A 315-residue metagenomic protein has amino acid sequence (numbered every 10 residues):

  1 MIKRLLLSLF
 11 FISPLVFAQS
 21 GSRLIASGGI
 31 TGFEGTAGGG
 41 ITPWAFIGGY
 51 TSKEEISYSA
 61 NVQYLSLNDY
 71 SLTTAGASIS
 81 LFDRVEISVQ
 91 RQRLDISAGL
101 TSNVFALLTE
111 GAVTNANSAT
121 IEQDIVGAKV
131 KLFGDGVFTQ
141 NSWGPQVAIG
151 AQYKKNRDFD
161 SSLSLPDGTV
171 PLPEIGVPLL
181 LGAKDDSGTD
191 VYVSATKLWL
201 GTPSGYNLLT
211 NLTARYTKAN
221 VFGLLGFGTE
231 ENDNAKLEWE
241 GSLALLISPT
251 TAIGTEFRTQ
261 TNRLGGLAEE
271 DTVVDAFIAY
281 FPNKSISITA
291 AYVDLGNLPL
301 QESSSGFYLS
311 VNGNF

Functional and structural regions predicted by a protein language model:
M1-I30: Cleavable N-terminal export/targeting peptides
Q19-A183, S187, V191, T196-T202 (+4 more regions): Transmembrane beta-barrel domains of Gram-negative outer membranes and organellar outer membranes
Y70-S71, N141-W143, Y206-N207, A268-E269 (+1 more regions): Short glycine/proline-enriched turns and hinge-like loops at secondary-structure junctions
S71-T73, R93, D124, T189 (+6 more regions): Transmembrane beta-barrel architecture of outer-membrane proteins
G99-A106, F159-D167, V221-E230, R263-T272 (+1 more regions): Outer-membrane beta-barrel translocator domains and adjoining extracellular loop/strand segments of Gram-negative
P171-R263, T272: Detector for outer-membrane/organellar transmembrane beta-barrel domains, recognizing the amphipathic beta-strand
A268-F315: Predominantly the C-terminal beta-signal and adjacent terminal strand-loop region of outer-membrane beta-barrel
